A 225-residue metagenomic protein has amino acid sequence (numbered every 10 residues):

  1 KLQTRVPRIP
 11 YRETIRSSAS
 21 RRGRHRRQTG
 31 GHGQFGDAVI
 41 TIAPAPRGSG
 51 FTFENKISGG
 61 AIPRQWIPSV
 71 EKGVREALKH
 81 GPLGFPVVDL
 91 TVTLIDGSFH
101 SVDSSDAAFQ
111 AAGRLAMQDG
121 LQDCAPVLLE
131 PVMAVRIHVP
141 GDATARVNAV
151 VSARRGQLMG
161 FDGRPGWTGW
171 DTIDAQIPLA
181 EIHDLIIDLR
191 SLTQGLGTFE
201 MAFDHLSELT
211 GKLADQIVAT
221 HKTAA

Functional and structural regions predicted by a protein language model:
K1-A225: Accessory interaction regions appended to the cores of large information-processing enzymes
